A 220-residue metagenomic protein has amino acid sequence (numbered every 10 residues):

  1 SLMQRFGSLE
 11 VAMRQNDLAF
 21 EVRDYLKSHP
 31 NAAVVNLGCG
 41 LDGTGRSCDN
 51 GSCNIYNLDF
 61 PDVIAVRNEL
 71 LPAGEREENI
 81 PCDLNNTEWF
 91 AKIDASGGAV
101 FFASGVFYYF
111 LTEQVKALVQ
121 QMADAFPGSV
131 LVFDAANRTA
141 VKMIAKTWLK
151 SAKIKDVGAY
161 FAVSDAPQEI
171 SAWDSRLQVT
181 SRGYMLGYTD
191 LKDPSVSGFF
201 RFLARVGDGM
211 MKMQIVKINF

Functional and structural regions predicted by a protein language model:
S1-V35, C39-F220: Alpha-helical subdomain
